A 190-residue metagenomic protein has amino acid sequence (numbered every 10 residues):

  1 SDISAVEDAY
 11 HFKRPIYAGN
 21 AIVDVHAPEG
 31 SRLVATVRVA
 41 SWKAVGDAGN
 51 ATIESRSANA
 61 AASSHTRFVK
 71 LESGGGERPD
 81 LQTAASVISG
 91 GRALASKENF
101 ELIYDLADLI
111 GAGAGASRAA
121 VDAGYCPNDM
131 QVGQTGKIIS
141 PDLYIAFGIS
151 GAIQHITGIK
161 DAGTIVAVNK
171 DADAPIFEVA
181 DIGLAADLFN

Functional and structural regions predicted by a protein language model:
S1-N190: N-terminal glycine-rich FAD/FM-binding segment characteristic of electron-transfer flavoproteins
